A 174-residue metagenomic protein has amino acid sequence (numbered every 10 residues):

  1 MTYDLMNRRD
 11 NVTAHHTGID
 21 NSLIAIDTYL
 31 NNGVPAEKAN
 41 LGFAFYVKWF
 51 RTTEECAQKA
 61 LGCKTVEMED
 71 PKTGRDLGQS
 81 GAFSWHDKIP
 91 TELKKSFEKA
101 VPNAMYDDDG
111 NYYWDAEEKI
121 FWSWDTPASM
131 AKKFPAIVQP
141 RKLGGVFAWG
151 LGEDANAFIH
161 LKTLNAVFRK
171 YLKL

Functional and structural regions predicted by a protein language model:
M1-I19, D109, E117, P127-A131 (+2 more regions): Proteins with a high burden of low-complexity, intrinsically disordered sequence enriched in S/T/G/P/A and R, requiring
M1-K88: Substrate-binding surface in catalytic domains of secreted glycosidases
A14, A25, A36-A39, A44 (+10 more regions): A sequence-composition feature that detects small, non-aromatic residues
K48-T52, I120, T126-L174: Acidic/aromatic/glycine-rich contiguous surface patches that form carbohydrate-binding/processing clefts and analogous
P71-L143: Hydrophobic, secondary-structure "cap" segments at the distal end of domains
